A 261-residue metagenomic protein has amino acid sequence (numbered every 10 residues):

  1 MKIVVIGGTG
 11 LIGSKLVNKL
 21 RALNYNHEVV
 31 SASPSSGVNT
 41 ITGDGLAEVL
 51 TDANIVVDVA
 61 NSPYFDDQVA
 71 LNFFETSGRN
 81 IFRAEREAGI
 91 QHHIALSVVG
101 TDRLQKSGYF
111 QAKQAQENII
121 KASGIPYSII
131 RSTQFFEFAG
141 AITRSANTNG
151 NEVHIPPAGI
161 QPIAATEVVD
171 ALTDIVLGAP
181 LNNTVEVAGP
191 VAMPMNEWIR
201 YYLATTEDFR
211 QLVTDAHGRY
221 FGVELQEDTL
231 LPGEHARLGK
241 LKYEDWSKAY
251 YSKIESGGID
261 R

Functional and structural regions predicted by a protein language model:
M1-Y25: N-terminal Rossmann NAD(P)H-binding glycine-rich loop of SDR-like oxidoreductase domains
K2-I6, G10-L11, T166-R261: Mid/C-terminal beta-alpha module of Rossmann-like enzyme folds, strongest in SDR-family dehydrogenases/epimerases
I6, A32, V59-A60, H93-V98 (+1 more regions): SDR active-site strand-loop-helix element
I6, G10, L71-E75, Q105-Q114 (+2 more regions): Short-chain dehydrogenase/reductase
N26-A88, V99-Q105: NAD(P)H-binding glycine-rich loop region in Rossmannoid oxidoreductase-like domains and their noncatalytic homologs
G78-I81, A112-S123: Conserved catalytic Lys-bearing alpha helix of Rossmann-like short-chain dehydrogenase/reductases
H92, S97, N118-F138: Conserved beta-loop-beta element that borders a ligand/cofactor-binding pocket
Y127-S128, I142-I163, E167: A conserved pocket-lining segment of Rossmann-fold NAD(P)-dependent short-chain dehydrogenase/reductase
